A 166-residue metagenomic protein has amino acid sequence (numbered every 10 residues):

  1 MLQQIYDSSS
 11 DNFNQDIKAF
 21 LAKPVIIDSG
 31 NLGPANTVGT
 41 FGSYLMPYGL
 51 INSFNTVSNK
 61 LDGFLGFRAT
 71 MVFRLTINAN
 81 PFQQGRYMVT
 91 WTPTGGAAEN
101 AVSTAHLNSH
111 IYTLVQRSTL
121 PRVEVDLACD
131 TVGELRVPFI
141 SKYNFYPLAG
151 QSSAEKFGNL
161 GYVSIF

Functional and structural regions predicted by a protein language model:
M1-F166: Viral structural modules
